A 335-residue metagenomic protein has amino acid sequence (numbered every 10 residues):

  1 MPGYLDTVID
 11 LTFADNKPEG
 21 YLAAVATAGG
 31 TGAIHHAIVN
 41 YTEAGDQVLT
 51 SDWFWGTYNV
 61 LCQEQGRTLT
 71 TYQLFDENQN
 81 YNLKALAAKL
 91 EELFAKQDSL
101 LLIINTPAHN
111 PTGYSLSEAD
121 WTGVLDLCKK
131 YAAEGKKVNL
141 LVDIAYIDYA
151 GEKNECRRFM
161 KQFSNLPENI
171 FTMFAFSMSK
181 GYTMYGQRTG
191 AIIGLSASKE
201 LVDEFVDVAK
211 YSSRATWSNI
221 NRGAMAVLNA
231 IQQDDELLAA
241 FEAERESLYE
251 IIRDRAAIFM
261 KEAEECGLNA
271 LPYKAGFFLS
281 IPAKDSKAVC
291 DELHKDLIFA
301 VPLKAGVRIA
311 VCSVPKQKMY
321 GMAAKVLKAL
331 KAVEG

Functional and structural regions predicted by a protein language model:
M1-K136, I147-L166, Q317, A324: Conserved core of the PLP fold type I
Q65-R67, E168, C266, D296: Short, structured coil segments at secondary-structure junctions
L141: Generic enzyme active-site microenvironment
I144: Walker B catalytic acidic pair
N165-E246: Conserved core segment of the aminotransferase class I/II
A175, N269-K274, A300-L303: Short beta-strand
E242-H294, S313: Conserved PLP-binding catalytic core of the aspartate aminotransferase-like
F277-A332: Conserved PLP-binding active-site segment of the aspartate aminotransferase-like
